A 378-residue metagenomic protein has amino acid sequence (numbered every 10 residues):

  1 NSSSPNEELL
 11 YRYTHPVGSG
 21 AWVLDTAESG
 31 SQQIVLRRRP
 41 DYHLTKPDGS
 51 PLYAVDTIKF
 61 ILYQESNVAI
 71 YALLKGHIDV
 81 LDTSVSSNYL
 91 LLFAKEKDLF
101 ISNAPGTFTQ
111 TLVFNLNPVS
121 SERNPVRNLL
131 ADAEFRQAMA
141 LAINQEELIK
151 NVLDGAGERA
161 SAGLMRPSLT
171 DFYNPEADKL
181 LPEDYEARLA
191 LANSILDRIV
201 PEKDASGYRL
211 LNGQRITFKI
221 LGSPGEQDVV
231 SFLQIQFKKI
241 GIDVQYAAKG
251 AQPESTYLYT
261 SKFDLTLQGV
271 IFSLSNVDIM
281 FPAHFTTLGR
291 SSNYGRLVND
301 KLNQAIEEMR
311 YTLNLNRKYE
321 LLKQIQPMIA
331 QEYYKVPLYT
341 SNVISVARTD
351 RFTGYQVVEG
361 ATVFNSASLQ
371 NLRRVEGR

Functional and structural regions predicted by a protein language model:
N1-L52, T57, V68, L189-A190 (+2 more regions): Gly/Pro-rich hinge or "lid" segments in bacterial periplasmic/extracellular proteins
E8-Y13, Y42-L92, Q234, D243-A251: Ligand-site clamp/hinge motif
G18, W22-V23, R159-D204, G222-Q227: Structural transition elements
D25-R37, I61-E122, E146, K150-V152 (+3 more regions): Extracellular/periplasmic solute-recognition and catalytic clefts
S29-S31, Q64-E65, A72, L169 (+4 more regions): Ligand/substrate-recognition segments at binding pockets and active sites
P105-S121, G163, P253-Y311: Acidic-aromatic pocket-rim loops
A133-Q137, L141, I149-V152, Y185 (+3 more regions): Extracytoplasmic/peripheral linker and loop segments enriched in polar/acidic and small residues with frequent Thr/Pro
A347-R378: Long beta-strand-rich cores associated with HINT superfamily self-processing modules
